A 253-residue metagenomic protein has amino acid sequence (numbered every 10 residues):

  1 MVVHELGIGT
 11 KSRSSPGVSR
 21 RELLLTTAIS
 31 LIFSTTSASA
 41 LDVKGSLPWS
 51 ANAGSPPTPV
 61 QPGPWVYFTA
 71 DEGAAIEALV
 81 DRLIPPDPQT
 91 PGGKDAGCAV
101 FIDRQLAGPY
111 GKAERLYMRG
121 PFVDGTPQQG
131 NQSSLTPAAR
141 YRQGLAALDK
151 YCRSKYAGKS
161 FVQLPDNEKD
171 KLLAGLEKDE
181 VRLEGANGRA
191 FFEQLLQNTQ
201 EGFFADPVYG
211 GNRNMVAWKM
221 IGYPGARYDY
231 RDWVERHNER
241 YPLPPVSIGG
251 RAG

Functional and structural regions predicted by a protein language model:
M1-V18, I29: N-terminal secretory signal peptides
V3-H4, A40-V60, P64, R231-G253: Terminal targeting/low-complexity segments that flank the catalytic cores of oxidoreductases
G17-E22, L31-N52: N-terminal twin-arginine translocation
G17-R20, T69-I76: Onset of an N-terminal alpha helix
G54-W65, I76, V80-G188: Flexible, low-complexity segments enriched for small/polar residues
V181-G253: Long, amphipathic alpha-helical surface segments
